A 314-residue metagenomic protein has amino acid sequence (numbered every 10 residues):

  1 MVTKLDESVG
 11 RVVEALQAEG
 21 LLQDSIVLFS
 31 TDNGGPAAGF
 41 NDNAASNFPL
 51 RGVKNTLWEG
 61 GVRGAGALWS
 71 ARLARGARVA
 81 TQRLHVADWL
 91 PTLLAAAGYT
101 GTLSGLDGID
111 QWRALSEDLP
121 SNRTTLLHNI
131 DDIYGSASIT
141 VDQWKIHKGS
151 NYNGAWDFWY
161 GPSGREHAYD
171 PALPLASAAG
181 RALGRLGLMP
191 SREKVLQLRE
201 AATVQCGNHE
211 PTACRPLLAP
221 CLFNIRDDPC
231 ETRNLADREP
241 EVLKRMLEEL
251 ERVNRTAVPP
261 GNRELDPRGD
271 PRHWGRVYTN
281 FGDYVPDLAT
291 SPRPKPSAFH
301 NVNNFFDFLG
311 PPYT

Functional and structural regions predicted by a protein language model:
M1-K4, T81-H85, L103, R238 (+1 more regions): Extracytoplasmic/periplasmic, Sec-exported soluble proteins
V2-L5, V9, I26-T31, A65-A67 (+3 more regions): Beta-strand elements within well-structured catalytic alpha/beta cores of enzymes that handle phosphate/sulfate esters
T3, E7-G10, E14, P91 (+6 more regions): Solvent-exposed, polar/charged alpha-helical surfaces in well-ordered, non-transmembrane soluble domains, broadly
E7, E14-L73, H85, N280-D287 (+2 more regions): Histidine-centered active-site microenvironments of extracellular/periplasmic hydrolases and transferases
V13-L16, G20, S25, N33-A38 (+4 more regions): A generic secondary-structure signal for well-formed alpha-helical elements
G35-L57, A74-Q82, A87-C221: C-terminal cap/loop subdomain of S1 sulfatases and analogous C-terminal strand-loop tails that border
L73-A74, D227: Acidic glycine-/aspartate-rich tracts in secreted/extracellular proteins
I146, Y152-N153, S163-C221, I225-T314: Long, internal low-complexity/basic segments
